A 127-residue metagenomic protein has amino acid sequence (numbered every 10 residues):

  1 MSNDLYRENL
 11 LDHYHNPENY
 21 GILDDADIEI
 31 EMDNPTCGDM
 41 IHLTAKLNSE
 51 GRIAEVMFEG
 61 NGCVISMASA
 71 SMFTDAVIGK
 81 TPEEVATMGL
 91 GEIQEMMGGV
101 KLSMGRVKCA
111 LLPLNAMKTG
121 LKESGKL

Functional and structural regions predicted by a protein language model:
M1-L127: Domain-level signature for proteins that mediate thiol-based redox and metal-cofactor handling
